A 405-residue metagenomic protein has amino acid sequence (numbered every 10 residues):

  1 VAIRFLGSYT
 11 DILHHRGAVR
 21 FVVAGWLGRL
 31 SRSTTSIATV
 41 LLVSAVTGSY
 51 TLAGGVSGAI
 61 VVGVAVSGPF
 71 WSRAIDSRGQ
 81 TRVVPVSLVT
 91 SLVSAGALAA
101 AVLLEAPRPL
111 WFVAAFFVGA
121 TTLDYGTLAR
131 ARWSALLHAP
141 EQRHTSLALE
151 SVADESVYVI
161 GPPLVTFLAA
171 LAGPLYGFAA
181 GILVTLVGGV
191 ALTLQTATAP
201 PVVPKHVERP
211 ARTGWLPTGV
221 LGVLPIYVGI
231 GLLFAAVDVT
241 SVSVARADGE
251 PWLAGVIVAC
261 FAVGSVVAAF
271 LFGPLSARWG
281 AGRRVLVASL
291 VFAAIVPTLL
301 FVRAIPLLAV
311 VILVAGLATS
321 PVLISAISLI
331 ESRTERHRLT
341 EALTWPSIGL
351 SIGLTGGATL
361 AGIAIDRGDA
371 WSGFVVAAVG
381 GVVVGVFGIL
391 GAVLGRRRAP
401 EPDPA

Functional and structural regions predicted by a protein language model:
I3-A65, G214-I257: Helix-loop boundary and gating motifs at the non-cytosolic
T39, D124-L137, S241, P321-T334: Intracellular juxtamembrane helix-capping segments at the cytosolic ends of symmetry-related transmembrane helices
S67-Q80, A169, V267-A281, I365: Helix-to-loop junctions at the C-terminal end of transmembrane segments in multipass secondary transporters
V89-E105, V291-R303: C-terminal ends and interior cores of transmembrane alpha-helices in multi-pass membrane transporters/permeases
P107, A170-L183, I363-V382: A membrane-interface helix-boundary motif in multi-pass transporters
F116-S156: Cytoplasmic helix-loop-helix junction between adjacent transmembrane helices in 12-TM secondary transporters
R283-L323: C-terminal transmembrane helical hairpin of 12-TM major facilitator-type secondary transporters
R338-G368: A late C-terminal transmembrane helix in Major Facilitator Superfamily
